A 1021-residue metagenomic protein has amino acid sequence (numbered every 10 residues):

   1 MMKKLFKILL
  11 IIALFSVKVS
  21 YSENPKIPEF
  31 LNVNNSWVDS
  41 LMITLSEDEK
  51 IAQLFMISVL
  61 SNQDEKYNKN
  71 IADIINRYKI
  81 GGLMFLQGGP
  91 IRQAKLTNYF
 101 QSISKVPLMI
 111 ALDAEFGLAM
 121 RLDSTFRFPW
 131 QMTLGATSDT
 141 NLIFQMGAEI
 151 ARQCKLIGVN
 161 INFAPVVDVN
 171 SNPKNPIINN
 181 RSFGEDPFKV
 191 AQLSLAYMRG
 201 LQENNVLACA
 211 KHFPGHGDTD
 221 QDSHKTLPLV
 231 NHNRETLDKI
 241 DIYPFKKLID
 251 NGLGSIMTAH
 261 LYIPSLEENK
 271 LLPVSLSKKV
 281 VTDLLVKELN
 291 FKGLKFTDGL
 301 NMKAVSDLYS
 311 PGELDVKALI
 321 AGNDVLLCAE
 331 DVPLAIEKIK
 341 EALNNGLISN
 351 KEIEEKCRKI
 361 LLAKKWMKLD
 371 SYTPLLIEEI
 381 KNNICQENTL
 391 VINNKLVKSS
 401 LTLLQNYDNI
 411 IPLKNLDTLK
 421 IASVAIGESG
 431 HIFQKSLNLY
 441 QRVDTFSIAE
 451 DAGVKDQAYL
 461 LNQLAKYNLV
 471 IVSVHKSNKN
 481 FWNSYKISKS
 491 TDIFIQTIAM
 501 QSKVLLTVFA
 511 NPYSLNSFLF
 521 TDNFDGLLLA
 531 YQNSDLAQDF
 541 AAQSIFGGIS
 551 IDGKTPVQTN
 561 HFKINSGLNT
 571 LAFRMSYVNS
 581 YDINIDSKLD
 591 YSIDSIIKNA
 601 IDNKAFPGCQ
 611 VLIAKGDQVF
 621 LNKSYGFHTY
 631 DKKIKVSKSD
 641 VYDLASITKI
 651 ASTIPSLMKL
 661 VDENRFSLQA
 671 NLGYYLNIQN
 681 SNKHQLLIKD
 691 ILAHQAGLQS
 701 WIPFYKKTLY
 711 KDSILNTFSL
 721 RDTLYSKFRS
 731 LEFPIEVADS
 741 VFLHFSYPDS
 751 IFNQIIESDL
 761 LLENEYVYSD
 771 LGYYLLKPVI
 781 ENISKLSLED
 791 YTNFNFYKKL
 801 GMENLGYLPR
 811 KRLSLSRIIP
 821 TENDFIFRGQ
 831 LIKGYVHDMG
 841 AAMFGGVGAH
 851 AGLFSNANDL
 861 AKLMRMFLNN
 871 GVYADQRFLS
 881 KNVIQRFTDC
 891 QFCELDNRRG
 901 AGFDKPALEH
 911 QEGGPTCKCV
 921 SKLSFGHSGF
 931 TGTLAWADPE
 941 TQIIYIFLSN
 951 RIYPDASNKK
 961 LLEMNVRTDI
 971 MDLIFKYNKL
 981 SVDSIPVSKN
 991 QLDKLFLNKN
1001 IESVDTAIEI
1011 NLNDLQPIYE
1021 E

Functional and structural regions predicted by a protein language model:
M1-P25: Bacterial Sec-dependent N-terminal signal peptides
S22-D73, K287, Y309-D582, D586: Preference for extracellular/luminal or secreted protein segments
S40, S124, T140, T236 (+11 more regions): Coil residues (strongly favoring Ser/Thr
S46, L83, I91-L108, L118-M120 (+2 more regions): Second-shell residues forming the walls of enzyme active-site clefts
G254, I360, I601-K635, V737-F752 (+2 more regions): A short, well-structured edge-of-sheet supersecondary motif
S580-K615, V619-L621, D790-F794, F825-E1021: Catalytic loop of the DD-peptidase/beta-lactamase superfamily, centered on the K-T-G motif and neighboring
S592, N603-Q610, K632-A693, D759-G772 (+1 more regions): Short active-site loop at a secondary-structure junction that contains or immediately precedes the catalytic residue(s)
H684-K922: Short, surface-exposed loop or secondary-structure junction motifs that flank catalytic or metal-binding residues
